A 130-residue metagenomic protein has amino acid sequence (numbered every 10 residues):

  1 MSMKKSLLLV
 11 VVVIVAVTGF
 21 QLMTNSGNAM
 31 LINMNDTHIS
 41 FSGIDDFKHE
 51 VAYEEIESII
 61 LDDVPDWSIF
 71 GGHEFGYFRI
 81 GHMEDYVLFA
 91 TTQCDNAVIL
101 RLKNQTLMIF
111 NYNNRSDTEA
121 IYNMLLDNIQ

Functional and structural regions predicted by a protein language model:
M1-M30: Alpha-helical transmembrane spans
S2-K4, A52, H82, D117 (+1 more regions): Serine/threonine-rich low-complexity intrinsically disordered regions
S2-K4, K48-E50, E54, Y122-L126: Solvent-exposed, well-ordered amphipathic alpha-helical segments that flank/support binding or catalytic loops
V13-V15, F20, T37, G81 (+1 more regions): Generic alpha-helix detector with strongest preference for long hydrophobic helices that associate with membranes
Q21-A52, S58: Conserved beta-hairpin
S42-Y53, E57-N104: Non-transmembrane, membrane-adjacent beta-strand/coil modules in membrane-associated proteins and peripheral
F89-I129: A membrane-cytosol interface segment of integral membrane proteins
